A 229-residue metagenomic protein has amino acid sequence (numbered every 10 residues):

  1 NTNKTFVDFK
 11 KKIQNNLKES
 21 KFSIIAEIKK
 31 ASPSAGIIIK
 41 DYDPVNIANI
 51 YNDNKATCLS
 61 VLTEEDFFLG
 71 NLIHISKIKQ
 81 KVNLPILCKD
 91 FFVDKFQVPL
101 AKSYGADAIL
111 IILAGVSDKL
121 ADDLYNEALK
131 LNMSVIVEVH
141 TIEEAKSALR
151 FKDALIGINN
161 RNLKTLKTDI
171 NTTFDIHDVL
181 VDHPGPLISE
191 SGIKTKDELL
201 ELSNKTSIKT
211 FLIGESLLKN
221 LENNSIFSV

Functional and structural regions predicted by a protein language model:
N1-K29, P33-I37: N-terminal amphipathic alpha-helix/helix-capping segment at the start of soluble metabolic enzymes
F22, L84, M133, A154 (+2 more regions): A structural micro-motif
S23, A35-I136, E144-S147, T173-I176: N-terminal active-site wall of soluble small-molecule enzyme domains
E27-A31, E64, F91, A114 (+4 more regions): Active-site beta-loop-alpha junctions enriched in small/polar residues
I86, A108-I112, L155-N162, K209-I213: Short hydrophobic/aromatic-enriched beta-strand-loop microsegments
V93-G105, H140-K152, H183-I213, S225-F227: Catalytic cores of alpha/beta
F151-K196: Glycine/small-residue-rich hydrophobic helix-like segments
I170-L180, L217-V229: C-terminal helical cap(s) of enzyme catalytic domains, especially alpha/beta-barrels
